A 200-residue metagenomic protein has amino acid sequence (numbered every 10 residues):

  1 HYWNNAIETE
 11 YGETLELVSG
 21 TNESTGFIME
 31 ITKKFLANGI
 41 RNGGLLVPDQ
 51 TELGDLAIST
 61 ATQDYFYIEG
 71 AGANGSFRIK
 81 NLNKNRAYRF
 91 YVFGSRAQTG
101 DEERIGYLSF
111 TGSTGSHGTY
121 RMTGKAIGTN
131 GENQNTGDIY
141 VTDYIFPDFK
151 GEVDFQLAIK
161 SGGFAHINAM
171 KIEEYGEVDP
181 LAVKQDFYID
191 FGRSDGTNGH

Functional and structural regions predicted by a protein language model:
H1-G12, E177-H200: Boundary/junction segments of secreted and surface-exposed precursor proteins
E8-L82: Surface-exposed, low-complexity/disordered Ser/Thr/Gly/Pro/Asn-rich loops and linkers
S76-R78, R89-Y91, Y107, D154-Q156 (+1 more regions): Beta-strand secondary-structure signal
I79-N83, I145-D148: Short, flexible loop/turn segments at beta-strand junctions in immunoglobulin-like and fibronectin type III
N83, R96, E174, R193-D195: Short, flexible loop/turn elements at secondary-structure junctions
K84-T99: A short beta-strand element within beta-rich, extracytoplasmic domains of secreted/secretory-pathway proteins
Y88-V92, M170, F191: Residue-level detector of buried hydrophobic side-chain packing in well-ordered secondary-structure elements
S95-E177: Contiguous ligand/interfacial binding patches
